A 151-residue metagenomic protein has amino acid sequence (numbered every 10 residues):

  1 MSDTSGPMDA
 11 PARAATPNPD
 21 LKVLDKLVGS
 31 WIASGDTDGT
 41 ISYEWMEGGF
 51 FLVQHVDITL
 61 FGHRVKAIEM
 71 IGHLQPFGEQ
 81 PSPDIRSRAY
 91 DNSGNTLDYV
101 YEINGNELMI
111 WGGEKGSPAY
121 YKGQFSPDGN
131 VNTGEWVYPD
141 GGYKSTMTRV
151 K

Functional and structural regions predicted by a protein language model:
M1-K151: Hydrophobic small-molecule pocket/channel-lining residues, especially in calycin-type beta-barrels
